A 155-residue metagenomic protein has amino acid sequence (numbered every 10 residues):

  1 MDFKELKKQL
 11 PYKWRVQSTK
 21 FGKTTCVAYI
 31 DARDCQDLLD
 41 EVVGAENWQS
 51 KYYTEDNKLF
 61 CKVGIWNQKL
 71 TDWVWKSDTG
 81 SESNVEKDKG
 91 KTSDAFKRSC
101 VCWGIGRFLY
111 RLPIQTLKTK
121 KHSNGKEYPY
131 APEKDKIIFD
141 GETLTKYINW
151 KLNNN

Functional and structural regions predicted by a protein language model:
M1-T25: N-terminal, Lys/Arg- and Ser/Thr-rich interaction peptides
K4, W14, A28, D135-K136 (+1 more regions): Residue-level marker of intrinsically disordered, low-complexity segments enriched for small/polar residues
V16-A28, T79-E86: Short histidine-centered catalytic/ligand-binding loop motif
D34-N155: Positively charged, aromatic-enriched nucleic acid-contacting surfaces
